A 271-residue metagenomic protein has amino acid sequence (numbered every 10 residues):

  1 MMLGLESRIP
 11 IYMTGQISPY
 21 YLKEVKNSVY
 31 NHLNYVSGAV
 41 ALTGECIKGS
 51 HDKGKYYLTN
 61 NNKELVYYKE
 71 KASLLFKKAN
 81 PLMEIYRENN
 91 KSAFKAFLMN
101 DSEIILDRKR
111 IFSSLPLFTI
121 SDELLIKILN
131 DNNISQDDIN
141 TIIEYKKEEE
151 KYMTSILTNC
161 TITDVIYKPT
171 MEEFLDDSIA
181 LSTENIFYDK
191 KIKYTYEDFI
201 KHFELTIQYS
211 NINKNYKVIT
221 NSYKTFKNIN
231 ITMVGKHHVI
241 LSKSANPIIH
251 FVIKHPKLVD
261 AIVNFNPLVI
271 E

Functional and structural regions predicted by a protein language model:
M1-S73, K78-I270: Hydrophobic protein-protein interaction segments
